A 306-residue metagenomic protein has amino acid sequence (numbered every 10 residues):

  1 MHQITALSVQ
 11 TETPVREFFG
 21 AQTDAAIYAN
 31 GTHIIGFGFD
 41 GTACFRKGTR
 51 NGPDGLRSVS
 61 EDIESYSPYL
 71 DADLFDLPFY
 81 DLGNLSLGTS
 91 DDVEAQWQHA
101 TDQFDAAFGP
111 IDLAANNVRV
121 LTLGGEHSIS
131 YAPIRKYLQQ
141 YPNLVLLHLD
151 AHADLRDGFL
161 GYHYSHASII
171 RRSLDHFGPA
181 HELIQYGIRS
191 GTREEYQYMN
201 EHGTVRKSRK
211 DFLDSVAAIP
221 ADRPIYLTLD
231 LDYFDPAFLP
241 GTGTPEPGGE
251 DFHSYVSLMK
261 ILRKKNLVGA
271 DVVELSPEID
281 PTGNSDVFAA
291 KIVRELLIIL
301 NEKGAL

Functional and structural regions predicted by a protein language model:
H2-L306: Conserved alpha-helical scaffold segments that buttress catalytic/binding sites
